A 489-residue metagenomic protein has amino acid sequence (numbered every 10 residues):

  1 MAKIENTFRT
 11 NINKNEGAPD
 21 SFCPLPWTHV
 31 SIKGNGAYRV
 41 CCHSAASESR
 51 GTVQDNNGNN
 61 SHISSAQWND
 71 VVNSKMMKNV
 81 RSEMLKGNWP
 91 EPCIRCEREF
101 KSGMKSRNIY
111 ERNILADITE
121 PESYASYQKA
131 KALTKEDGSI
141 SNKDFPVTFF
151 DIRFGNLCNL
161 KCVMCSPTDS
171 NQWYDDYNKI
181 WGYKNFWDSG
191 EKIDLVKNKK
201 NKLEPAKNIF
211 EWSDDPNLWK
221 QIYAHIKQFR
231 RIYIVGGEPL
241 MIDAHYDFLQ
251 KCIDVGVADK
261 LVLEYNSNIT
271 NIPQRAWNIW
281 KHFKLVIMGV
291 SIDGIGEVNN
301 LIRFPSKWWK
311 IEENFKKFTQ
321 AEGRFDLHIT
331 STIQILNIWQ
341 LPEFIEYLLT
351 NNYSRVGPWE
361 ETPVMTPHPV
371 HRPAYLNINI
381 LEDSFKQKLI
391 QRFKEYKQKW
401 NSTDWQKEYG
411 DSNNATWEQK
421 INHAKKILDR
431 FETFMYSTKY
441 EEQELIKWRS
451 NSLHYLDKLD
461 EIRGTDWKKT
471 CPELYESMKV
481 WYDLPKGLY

Functional and structural regions predicted by a protein language model:
M1-A66, D70-V71, I109-L115, Y174 (+3 more regions): Radical SAM enzyme [4Fe-4S]-AdoMet core and its adjacent flexible, acidic and glycine-rich loops/tails across
A2-D20, P26-H29, S64-D151, D169-Q172 (+2 more regions): N-terminal [4Fe-4S]-dependent radical SAM core
C23, C41-C42, C93-C96, C158 (+1 more regions): Short cysteine clusters
P26-H29, N35-Y38, S47, P90-C93 (+4 more regions): Extracellular structured ligand-interaction cores
V147-L157, T168-D214, I226-D243, V255-R275 (+3 more regions): Core AdoMet radical
F150, L218-Q221, F248, I311-N314 (+1 more regions): Alpha-helical packing segments of well-folded alpha/beta enzyme cores
D215-K220, Y246, Q250, R275-A276: Leucine-rich repeat
I253-G256, A321: Short, acidic, metal-binding catalytic loop of nucleotide-sugar glycosyltransferases
